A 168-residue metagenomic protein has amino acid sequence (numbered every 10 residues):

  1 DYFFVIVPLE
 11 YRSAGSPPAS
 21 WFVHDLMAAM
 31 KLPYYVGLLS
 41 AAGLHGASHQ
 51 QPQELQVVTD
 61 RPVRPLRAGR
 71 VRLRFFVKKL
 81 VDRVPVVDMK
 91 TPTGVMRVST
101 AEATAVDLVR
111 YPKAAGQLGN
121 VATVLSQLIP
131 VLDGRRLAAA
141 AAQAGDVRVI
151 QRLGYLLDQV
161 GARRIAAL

Functional and structural regions predicted by a protein language model:
D1, A14-G15, V58-P65, V77-V81 (+2 more regions): Short, mixed-charge, low-aromatic patches
D1-P33, I129-Q151, D158: Short beta-edge/loop segments at beta->alpha junctions of small alpha/beta modules that act as binding/recognition
Y2, E54-Q56, R72-R74, R97 (+2 more regions): Generic structural signal for residues positioned in beta-strands
L9-A14, R74-K78, R97, L125: Short hydrophobic/aromatic-rich motifs at helix boundaries and adjacent loops
S20-H24, K79-K90, D133-G134: Short amphipathic alpha-helical segments and their helix-coil junctions
Y34-G37, A101: Catalytic-loop motifs flanking and including active-site residues across diverse enzymes
V36-V87: Internal, conserved structured core segments that host functional sites
V86-L168: Hydrophobic alpha-helical interaction segments
